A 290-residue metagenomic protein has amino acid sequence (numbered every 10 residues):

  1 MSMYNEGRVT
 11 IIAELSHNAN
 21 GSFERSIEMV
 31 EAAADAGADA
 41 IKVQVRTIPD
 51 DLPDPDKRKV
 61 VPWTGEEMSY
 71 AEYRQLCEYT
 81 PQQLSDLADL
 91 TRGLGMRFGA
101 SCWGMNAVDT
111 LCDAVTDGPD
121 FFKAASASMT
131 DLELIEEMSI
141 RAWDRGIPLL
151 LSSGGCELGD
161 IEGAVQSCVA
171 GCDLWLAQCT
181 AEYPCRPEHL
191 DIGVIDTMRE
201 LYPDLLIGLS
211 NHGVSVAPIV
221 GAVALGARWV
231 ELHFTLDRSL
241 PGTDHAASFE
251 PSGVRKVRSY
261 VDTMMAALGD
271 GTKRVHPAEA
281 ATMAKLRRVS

Functional and structural regions predicted by a protein language model:
M1-S290: Catalytic cores and adjacent flexible loops of soluble metabolic enzymes that perform enolate/carbanion chemistry on
